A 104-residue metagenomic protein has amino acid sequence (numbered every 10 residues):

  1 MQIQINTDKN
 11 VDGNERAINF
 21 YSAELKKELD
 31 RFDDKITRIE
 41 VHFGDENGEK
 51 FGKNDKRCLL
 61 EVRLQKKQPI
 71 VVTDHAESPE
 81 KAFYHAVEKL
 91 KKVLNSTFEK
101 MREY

Functional and structural regions predicted by a protein language model:
M1-Y104: N-terminal, polar/charged subdomain of small-to-medium soluble alpha/beta proteins
